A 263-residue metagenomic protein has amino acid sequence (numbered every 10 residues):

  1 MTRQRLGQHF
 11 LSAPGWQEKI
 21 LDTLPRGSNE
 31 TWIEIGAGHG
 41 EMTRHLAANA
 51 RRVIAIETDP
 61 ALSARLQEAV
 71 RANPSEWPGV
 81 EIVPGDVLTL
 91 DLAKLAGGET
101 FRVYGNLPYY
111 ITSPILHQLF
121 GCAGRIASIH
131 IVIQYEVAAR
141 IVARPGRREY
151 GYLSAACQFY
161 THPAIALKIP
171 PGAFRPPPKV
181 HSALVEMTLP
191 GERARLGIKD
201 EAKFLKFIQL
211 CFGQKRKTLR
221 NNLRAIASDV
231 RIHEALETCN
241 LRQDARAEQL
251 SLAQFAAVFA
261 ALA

Functional and structural regions predicted by a protein language model:
M1-L210, E237, E248, A257-A261: Catalytic cores of RNA-modifying enzymes
I208-A263: C-terminal lobe and adjacent flexible extensions of AdoMet/dcAdoMet transferase-like proteins
